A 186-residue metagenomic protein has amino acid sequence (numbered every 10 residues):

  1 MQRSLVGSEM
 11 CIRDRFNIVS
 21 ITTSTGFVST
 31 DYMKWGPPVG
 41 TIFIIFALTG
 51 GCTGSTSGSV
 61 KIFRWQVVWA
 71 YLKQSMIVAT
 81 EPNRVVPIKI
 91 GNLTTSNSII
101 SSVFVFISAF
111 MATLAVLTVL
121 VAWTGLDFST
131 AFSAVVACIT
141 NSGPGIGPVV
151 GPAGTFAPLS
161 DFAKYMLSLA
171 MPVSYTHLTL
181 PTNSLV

Functional and structural regions predicted by a protein language model:
M1-G7, I12, H177, N183-V186: Single conserved hydrophobic/aromatic residue that forms the stacking wall/gate of nucleotide- or nucleobase-binding
S8-E9, R13-S57, W123-V173: P-loop potassium selectivity filter motif centered on the GYG triad
I18-T22, Q66-T94, V136: Juxtamembrane inter-helical linkers in multi-pass membrane proteins
S29, M33, I62, V68 (+1 more regions): A glycine- and small/hydrophobic-rich beta-loop-beta segment that serves as a flexible "lid/hinge" or phosphate-binding
W35-P38, I88-I107: Membrane-water interface at loop-to-transmembrane-helix junctions
T53-G54, I62-W65, S174-L180: Membrane-helix cytosolic exit motif
V105-T113, S174: Hydrophobic alpha-helical transmembrane segments
